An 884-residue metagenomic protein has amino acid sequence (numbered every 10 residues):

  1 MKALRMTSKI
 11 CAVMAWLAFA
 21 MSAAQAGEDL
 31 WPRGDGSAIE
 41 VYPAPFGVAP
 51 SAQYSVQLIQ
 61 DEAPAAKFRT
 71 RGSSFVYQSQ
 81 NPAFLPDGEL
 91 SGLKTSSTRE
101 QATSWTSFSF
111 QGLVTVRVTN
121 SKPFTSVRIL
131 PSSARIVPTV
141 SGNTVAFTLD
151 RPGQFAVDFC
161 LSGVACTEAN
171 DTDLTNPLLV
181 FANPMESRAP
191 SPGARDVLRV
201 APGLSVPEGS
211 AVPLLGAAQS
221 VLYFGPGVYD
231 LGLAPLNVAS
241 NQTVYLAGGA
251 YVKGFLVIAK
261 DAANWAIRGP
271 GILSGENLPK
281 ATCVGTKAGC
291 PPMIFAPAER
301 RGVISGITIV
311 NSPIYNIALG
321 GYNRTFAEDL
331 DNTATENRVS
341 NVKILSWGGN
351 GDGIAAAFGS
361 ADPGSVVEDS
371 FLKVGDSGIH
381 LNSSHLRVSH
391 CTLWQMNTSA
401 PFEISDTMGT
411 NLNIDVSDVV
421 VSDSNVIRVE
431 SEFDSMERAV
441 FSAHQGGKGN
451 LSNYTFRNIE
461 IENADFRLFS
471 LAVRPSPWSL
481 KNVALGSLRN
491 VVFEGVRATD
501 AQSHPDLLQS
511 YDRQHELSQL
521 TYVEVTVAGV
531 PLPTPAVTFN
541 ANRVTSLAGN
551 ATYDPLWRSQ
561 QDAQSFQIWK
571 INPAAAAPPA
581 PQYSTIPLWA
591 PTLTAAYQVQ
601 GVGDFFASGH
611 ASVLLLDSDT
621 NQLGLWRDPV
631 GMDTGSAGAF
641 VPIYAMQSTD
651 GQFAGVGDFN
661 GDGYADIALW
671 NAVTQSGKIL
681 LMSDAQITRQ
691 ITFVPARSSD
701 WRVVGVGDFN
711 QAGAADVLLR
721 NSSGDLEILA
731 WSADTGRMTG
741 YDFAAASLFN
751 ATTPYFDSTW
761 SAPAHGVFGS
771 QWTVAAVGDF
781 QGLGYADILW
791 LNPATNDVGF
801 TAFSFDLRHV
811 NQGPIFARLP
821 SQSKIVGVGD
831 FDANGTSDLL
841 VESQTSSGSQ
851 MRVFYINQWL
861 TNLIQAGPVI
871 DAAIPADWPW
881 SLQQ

Functional and structural regions predicted by a protein language model:
M1-M6: N-terminal secretory signal peptides that target proteins for export/translocation
K9-S22: Bacterial N-terminal signal peptides
Q25-S240, K253-G254, D261-A263, I272-G289 (+2 more regions): Extracellular "leader-to-stem" segments immediately downstream of a signal peptide or signal-anchor in secreted/lumenal
F147, G209-A217, Y229-T243, Y251-R268 (+7 more regions): Extracellular beta-strand-rich solenoid/capping regions of secreted or surface-exposed proteins that bind or remodel
V206-P207, D261-M293, N341-G353, M396-N411 (+5 more regions): Acidic/polar low-complexity surface segments
F224, L231, V238, L246 (+21 more regions): Extracellular beta-strand solenoids
N241-T243, G248, A263-S274, R300-N311 (+7 more regions): Right-handed parallel beta-helix
T552-Q884: Trp/Gly-enriched beta-strand/coil motifs that build multi-repeat beta-propeller-like domains and related W-rich binding
